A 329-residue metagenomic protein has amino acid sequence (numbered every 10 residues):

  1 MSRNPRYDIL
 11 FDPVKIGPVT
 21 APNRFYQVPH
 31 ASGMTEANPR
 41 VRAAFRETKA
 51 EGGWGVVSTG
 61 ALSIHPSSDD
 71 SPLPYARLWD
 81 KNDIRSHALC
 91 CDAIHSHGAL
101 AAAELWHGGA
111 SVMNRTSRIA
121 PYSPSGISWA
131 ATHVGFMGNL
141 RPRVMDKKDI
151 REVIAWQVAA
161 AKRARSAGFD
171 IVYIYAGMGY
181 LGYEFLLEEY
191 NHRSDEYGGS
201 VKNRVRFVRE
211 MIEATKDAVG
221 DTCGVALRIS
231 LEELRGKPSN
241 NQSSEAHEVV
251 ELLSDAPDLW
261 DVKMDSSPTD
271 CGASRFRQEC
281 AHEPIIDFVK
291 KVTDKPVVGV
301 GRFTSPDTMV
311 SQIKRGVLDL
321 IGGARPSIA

Functional and structural regions predicted by a protein language model:
M1-A329: Flavin-dependent oxidoreductase catalytic cores
